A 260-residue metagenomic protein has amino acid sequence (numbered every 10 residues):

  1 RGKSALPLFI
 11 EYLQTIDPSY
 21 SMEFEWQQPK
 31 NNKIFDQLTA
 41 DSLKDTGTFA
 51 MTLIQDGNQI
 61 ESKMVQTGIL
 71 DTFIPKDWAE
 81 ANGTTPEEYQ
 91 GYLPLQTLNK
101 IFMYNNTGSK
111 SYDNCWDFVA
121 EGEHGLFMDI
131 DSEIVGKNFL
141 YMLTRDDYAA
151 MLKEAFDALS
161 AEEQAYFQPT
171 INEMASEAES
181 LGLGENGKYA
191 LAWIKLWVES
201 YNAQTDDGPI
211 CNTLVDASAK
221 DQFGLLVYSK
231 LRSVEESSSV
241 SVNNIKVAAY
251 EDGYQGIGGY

Functional and structural regions predicted by a protein language model:
R1-K63: Early extracytoplasmic/lumenal segment of secretory-pathway proteins
G2-P7, A50, D56-T213: Extracytoplasmic ligand-binding site segments that recognize negatively charged/polar headgroups
T15-I16, D117-V119, S237-S241: Short, conserved catalytic or adaptor-binding loops enriched in Gly and charged residues
S19-E23, E123, V242-N244: A generic structural signal for alpha->beta connector loops
E25-P29, D129, A248-Y250: Conserved beta-strand termini and adjacent loop/short-helix elements that scaffold enzyme active sites in alpha/beta
Q37-D41, F118, T213, A217: CheY-like receiver
D41-L53, I69, E123-G125, D216-L226: Alpha-to-beta junction loops
S200-Y260: Extracytoplasmic/periplasmic substrate-binding proteins
